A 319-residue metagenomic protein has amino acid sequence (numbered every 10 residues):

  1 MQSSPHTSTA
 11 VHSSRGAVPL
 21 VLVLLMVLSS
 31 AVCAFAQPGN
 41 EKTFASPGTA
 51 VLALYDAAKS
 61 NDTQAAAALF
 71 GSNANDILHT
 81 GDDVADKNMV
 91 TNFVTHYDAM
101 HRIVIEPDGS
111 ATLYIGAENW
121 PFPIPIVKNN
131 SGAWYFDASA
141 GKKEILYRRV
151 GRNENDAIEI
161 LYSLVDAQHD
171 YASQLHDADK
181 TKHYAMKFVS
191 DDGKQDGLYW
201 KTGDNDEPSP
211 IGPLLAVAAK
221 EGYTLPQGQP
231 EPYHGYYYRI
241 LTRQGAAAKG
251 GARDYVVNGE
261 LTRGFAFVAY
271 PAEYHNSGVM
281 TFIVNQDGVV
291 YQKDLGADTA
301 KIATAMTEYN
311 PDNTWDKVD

Functional and structural regions predicted by a protein language model:
M1-G16: N-terminal secretory signal peptides that target proteins for export/translocation
V18-A31: Bacterial N-terminal signal peptides
F35-K59, K142-D166, D170: Short, low-complexity N-terminal intrinsically disordered segments enriched in polar/charged residues
D62-A74, T181-F188: Short, well-ordered alpha-helical segments enriched in acidic and aromatic residues
A74-F122, Q227, E231-P232, Q244-A246 (+1 more regions): Surface-exposed, charged secondary-structure patches
A111-N155, E159-Y162, V289-K293: Short beta-strand edge/turn micro-motifs at domain boundaries
Y171-N276: Flexible, glycine-rich surface segments
R263-D319: C-terminal soluble interaction/assembly domains
